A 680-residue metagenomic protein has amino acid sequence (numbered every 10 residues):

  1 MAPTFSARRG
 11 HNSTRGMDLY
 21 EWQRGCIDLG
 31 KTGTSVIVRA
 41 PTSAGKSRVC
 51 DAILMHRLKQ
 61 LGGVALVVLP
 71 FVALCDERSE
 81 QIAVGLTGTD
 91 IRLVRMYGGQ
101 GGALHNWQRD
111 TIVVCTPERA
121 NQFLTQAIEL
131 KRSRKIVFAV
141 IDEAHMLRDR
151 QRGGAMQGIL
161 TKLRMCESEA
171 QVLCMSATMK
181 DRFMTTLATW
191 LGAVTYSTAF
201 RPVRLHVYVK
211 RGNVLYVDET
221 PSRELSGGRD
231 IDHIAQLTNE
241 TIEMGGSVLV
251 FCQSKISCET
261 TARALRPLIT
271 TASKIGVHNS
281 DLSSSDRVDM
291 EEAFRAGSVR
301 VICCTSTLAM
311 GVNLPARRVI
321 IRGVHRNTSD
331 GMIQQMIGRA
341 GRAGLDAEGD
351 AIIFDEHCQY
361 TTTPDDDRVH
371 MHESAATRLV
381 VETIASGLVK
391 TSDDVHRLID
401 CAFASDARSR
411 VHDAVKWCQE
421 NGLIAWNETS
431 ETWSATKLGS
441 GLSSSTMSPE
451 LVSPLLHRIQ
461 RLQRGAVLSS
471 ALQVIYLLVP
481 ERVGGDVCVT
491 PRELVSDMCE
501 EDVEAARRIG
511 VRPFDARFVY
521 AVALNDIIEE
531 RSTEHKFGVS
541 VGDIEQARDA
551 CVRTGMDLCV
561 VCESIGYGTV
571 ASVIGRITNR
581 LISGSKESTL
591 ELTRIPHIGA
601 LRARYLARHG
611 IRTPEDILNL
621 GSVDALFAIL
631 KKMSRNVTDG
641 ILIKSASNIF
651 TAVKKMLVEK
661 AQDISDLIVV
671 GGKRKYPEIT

Functional and structural regions predicted by a protein language model:
M1-D28, T32-V36, R204, E259 (+1 more regions): Helicase-associated low-complexity/disordered flanking segments
D28-S35, S47-L61, T161-L163: Walker A/P-loop NTP-binding motif
S47-R48, G63-V84, N121, A177-F183 (+1 more regions): Conserved Walker A/P-loop ATP-binding site and its immediately adjacent core in helicase/helicase-like ATPase domains
E118-N121, I128-V172: SF2 helicase catalytic motif II
T161, L173, A177-R263, C358: Conserved interdomain linker/interface between the two RecA-like ATPase lobes of SF2 helicase motors
V301-V324, D350-I353: A short beta-strand element within the Helicase C-terminal
G323-T362: Conserved segment of the helicase C-terminal RecA-like domain
E382, K390, A404-A407, V411-A425 (+1 more regions): C-terminal helical accessory/scaffold domains
